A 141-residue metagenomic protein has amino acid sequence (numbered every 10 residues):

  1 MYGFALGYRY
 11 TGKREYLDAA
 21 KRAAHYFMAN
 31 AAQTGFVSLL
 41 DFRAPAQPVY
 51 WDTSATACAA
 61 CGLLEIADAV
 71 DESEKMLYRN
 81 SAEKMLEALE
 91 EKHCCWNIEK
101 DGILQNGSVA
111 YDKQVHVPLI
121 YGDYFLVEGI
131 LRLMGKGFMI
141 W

Functional and structural regions predicted by a protein language model:
M1-W141: Glycan-recognition and catalytic cores of secretory/periplasmic carbohydrate-active enzymes
